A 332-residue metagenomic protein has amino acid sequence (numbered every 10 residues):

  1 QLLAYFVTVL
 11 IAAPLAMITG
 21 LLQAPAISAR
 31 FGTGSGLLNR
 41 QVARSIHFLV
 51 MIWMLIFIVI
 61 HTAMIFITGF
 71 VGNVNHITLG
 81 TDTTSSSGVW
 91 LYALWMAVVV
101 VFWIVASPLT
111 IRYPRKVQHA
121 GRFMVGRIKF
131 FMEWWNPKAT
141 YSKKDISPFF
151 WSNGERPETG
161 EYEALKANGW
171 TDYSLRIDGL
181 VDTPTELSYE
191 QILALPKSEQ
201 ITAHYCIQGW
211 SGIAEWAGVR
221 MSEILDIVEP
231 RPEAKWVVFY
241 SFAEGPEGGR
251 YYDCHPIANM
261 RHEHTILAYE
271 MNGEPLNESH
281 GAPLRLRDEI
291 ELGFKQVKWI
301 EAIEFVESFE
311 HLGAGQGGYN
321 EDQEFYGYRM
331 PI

Functional and structural regions predicted by a protein language model:
Q1-W135, I332: Membrane-embedded alpha-helical bundles that constitute the cytochrome b-like, heme-associated redox core of multi-pass
E133-I332: Structured, non-membrane catalytic/scaffold regions adjacent to prosthetic-group chemistry
